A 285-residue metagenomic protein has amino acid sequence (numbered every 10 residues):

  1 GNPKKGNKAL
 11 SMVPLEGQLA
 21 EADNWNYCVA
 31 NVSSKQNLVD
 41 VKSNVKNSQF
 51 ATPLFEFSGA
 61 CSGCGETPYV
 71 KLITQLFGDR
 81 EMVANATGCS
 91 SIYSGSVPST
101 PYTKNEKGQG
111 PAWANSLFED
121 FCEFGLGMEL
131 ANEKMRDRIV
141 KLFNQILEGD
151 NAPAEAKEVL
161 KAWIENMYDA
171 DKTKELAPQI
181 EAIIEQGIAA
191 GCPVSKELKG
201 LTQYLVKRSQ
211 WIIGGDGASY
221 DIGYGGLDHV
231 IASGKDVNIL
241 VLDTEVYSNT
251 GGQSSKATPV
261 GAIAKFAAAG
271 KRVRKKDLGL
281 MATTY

Functional and structural regions predicted by a protein language model:
G1-N7, C61-T67: Cysteine-centered iron-sulfur cluster-binding motifs in ferredoxin-type domains/subunits of redox enzymes
N2-N47, Q109, E155: Non-heme iron-sulfur electron-transfer modules
N7-L10, D79-A84, C89-I92, S209-W211 (+1 more regions): Beta-sheet entry/capping signal
V32-S33, Y93-S94, T103, A190-C192 (+1 more regions): Thiamine diphosphate
N47-A60, N115-L130, K134-G149, V206 (+1 more regions): Conserved thiamine diphosphate
V70-K71, L76-T87, G95-T100: Extended, highly charged accessory segments
G95-E133, V241-V246, Q253-S254: Mobile "lid/hinge" segments at catalytic clefts and subdomain interfaces of large enzymes
L117-P193, E197: N-terminal leader/propeptide and maturation segments of large enzyme subunits in energy/redox metabolism and hydrolases
